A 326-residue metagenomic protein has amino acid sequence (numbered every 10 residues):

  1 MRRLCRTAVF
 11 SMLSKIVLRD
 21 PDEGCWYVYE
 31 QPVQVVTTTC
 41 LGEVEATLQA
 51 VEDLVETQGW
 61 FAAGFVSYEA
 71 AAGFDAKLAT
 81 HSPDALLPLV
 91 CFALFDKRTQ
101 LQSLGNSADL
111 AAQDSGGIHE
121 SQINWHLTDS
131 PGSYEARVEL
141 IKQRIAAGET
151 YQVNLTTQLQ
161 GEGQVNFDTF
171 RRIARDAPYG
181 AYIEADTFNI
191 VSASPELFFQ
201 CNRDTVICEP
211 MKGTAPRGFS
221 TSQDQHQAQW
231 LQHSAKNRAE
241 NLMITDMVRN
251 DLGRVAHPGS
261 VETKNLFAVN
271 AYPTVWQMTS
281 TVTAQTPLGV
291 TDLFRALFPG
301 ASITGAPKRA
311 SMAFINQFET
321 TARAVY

Functional and structural regions predicted by a protein language model:
A8-Y326: Extended alpha-helical targeting/anchoring segments, especially N-terminal organellar/secretory targeting helices
